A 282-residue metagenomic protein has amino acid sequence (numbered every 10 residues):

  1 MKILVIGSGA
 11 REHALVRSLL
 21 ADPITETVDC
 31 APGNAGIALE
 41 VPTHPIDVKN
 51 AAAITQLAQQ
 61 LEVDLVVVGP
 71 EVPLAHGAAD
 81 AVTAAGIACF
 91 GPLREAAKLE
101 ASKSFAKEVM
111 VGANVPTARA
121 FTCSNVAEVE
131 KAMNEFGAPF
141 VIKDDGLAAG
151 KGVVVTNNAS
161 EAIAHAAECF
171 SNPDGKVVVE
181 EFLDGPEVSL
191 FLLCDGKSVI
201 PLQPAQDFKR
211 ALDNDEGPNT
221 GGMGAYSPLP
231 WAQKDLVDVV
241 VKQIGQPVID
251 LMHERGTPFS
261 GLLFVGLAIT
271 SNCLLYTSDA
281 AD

Functional and structural regions predicted by a protein language model:
M1-R94: ATP-binding N-terminal substructure of ATP-dependent carboxylate-amine bond-forming enzymes
C30-A31, V67-V68, C89-P92, R119-T122 (+4 more regions): General beta-strand structural signal in soluble alpha/beta enzymes
A38-E40, K98-S104, L212-N214: Short, charged, surface-exposed secondary-structure boundary motifs
H44-K49, F121-S124, T156: Short acidic-hydrophobic, aromatic-tinged amphipathic segments that line or gate anion-handling sites
V66, Y276-D282: Conserved small/polar residues in nucleotide/adenosyl-binding loops
F90-G152: A conserved helix-loop-beta module that forms one wall/lid of the active-site cleft in ATP-utilizing catalytic domains
T156-N272: Internal nucleotide-binding/catalytic subdomain
